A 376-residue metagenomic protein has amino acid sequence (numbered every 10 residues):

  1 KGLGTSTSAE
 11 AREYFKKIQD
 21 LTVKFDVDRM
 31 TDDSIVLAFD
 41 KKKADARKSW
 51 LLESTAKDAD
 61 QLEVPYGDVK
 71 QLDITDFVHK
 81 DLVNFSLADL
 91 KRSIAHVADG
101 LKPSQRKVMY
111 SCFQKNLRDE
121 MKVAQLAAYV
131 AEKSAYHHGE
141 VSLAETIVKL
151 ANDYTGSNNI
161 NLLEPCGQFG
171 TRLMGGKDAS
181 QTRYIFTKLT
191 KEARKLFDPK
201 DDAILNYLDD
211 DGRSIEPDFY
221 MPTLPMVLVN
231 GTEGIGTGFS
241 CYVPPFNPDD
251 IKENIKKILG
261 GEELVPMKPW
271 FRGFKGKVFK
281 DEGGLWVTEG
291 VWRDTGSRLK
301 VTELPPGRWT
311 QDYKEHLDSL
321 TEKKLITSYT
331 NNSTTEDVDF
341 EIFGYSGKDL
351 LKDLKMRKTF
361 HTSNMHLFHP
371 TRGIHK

Functional and structural regions predicted by a protein language model:
K1-K376: Conserved phosphate-chemistry cores used by DNA topoisomerases
